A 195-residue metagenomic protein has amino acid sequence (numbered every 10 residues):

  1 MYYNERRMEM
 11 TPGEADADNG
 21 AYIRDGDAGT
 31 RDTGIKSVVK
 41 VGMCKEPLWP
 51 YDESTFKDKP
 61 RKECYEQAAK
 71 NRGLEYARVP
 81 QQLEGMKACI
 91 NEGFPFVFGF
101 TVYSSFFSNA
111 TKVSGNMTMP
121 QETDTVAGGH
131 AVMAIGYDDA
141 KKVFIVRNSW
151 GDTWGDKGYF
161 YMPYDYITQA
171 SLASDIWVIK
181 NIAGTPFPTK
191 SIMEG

Functional and structural regions predicted by a protein language model:
M1-G195: Catalytic-core signature of thiol
